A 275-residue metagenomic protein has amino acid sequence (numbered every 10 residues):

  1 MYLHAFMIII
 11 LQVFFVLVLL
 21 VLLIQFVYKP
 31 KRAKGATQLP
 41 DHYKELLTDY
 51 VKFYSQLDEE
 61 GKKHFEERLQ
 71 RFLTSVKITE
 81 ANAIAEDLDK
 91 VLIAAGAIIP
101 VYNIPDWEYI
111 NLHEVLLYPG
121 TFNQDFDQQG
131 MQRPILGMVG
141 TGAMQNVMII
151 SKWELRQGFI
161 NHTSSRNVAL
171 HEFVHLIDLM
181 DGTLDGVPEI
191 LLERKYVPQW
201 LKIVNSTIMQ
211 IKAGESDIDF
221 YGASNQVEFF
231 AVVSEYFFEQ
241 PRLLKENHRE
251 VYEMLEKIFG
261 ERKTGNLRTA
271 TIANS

Functional and structural regions predicted by a protein language model:
M1-A36: N-terminal signal-anchor transmembrane alpha helix of single-pass membrane proteins, serving as the membrane-anchoring
V27-M138, V251-M254, I258-E261, I272-N274: A metal-dependent hydrolase signature that marks the N-terminal structural subdomain at the beginning of catalytic folds
Y50, T163-S164, F220: Alpha-helical hydrophobic/aromatic positions enriched in membrane-embedded helices and signal peptides
D58, S164-D181, A231: Active-site recognition of the HExxH zinc-binding catalytic motif
F65, H162-R166, V227: Hydrophobic (often cysteine-bearing) scaffold residues that line and stabilize catalytic clefts of nucleotide/cofactor
A94-W107, G120-I160, T183-S275: Metalloprotease/metallohydrolase-associated module, dominated by Zn2+-dependent proteases
H113-E114, N146-M148, R166: Generic beta-strand structural signal
